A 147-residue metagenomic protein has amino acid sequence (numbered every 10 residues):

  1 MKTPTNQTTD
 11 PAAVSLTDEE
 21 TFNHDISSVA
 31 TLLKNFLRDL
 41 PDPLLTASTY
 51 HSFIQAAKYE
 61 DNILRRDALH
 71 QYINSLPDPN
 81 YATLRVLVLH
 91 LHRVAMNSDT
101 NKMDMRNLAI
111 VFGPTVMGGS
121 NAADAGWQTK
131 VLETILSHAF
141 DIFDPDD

Functional and structural regions predicted by a protein language model:
M1-D147: Alpha-helical catalytic/interaction cores of small GTPase-regulatory modules
